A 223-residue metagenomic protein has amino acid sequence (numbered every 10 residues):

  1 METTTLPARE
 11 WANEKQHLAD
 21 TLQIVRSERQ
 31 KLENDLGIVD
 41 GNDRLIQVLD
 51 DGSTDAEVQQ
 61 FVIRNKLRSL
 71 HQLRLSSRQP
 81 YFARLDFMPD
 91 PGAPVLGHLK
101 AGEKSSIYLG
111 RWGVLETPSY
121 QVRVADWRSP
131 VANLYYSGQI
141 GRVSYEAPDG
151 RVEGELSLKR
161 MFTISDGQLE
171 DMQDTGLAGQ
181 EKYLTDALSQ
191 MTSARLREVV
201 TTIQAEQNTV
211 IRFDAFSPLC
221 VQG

Functional and structural regions predicted by a protein language model:
M1-V200, Q204, N208-F213: Extended, charged low-complexity regulatory segments
P218: Walker A (P-loop) ATP-phosphate-binding motif of ABC ATPase nucleotide-binding domains
V221-Q222: Hydrophobic anchor at the beta1->P-loop junction of P-loop NTPases
